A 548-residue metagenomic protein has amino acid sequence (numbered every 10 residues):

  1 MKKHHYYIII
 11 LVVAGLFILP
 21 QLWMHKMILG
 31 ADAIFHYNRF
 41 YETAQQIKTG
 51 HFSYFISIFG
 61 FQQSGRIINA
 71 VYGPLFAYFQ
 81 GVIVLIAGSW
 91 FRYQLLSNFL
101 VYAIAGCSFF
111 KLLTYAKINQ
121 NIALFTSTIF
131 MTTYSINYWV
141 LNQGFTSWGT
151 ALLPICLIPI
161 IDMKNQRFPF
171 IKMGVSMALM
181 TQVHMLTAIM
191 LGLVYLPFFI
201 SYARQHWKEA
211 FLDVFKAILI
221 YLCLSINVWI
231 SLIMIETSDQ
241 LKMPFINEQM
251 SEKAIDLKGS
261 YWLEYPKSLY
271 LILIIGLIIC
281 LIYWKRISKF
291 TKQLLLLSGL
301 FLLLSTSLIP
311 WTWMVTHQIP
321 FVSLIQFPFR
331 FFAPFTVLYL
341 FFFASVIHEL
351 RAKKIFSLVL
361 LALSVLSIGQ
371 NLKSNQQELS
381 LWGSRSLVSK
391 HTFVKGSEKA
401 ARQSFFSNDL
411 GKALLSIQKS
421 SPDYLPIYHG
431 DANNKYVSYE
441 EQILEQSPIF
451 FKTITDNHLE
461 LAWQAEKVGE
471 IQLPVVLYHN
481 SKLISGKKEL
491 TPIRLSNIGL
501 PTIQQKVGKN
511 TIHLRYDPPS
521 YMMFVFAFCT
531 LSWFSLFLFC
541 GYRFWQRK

Functional and structural regions predicted by a protein language model:
M1-Q21, L536-K548: Start-transfer (signal-anchor) and selected internal transmembrane alpha helices of multi-pass inner/ER membrane
L16-A116, N121-P154: Active-site lumenal/periplasmic loops and adjacent helix-entry segments of GT-C-fold, multi-pass membrane
L16-H25, T126-L141, L224-L241, L296-Q326 (+1 more regions): Membrane-interface helix-loop junctions at the exits of transmembrane helices
C156-P169: Membrane-interface transmembrane helices that cradle and orient dolichyl/undecaprenyl
P169-M185, A217-Y221: Membrane-interface alpha helices of multi-pass inner-membrane proteins
M190-I218: Perimembrane helix-loop-helix junctions
D213-V214, I218-Y283, A401-R402, F406 (+1 more regions): Periplasmic/ER-lumenal interhelical loops and adjacent helix-loop junctions in multi-pass membrane proteins
L425-K548: Active-site-proximal, structured, solvent-exposed surfaces of multi-pass membrane proteins that position macromolecular
